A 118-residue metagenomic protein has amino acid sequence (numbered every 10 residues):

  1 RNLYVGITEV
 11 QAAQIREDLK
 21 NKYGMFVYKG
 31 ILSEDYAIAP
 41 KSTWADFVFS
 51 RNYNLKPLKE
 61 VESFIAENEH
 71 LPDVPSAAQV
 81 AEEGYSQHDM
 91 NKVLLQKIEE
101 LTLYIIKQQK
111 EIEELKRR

Functional and structural regions predicted by a protein language model:
R1-S50, A81: C-terminal trimerization/auto-chaperone modules of long, extracellular attachment fibers and adhesins
N2, N21, N52-N54, N68 (+1 more regions): Detector for Asparagine
G6, E69-L71, G84, R118: Glycine-centered secondary-structure boundary/capping sites
D35, N68-E69, T102, K116: Sec/Tat-exported extracytoplasmic proteins
Y36-Q79: Short, positively charged
A77-R118: C-terminal intramolecular chaperone/auto-processing assembly modules
